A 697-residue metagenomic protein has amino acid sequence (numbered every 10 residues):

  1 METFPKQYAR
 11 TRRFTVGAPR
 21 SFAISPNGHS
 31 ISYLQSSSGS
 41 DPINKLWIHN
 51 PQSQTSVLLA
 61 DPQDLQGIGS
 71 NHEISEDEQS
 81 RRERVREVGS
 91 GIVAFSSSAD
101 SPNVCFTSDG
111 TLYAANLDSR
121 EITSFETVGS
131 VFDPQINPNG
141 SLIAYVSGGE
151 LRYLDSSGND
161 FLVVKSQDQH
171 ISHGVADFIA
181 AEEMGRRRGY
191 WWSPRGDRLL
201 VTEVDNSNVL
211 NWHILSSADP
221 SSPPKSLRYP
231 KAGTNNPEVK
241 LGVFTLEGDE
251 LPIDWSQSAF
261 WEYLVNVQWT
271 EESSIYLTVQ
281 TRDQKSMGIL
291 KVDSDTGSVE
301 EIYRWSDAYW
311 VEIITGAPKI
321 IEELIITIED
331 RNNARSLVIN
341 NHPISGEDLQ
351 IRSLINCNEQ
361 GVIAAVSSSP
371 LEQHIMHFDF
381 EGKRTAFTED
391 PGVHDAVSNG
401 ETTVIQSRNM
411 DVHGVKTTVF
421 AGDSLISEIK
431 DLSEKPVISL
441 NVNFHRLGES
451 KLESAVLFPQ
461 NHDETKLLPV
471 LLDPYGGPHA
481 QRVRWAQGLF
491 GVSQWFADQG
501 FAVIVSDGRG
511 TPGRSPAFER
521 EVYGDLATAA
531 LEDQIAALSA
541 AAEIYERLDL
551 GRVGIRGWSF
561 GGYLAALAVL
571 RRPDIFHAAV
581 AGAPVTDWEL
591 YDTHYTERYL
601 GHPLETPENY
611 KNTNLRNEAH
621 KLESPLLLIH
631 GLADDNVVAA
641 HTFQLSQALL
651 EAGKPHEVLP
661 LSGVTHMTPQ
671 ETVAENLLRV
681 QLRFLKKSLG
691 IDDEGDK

Functional and structural regions predicted by a protein language model:
M1-A386, P391-G392, T402, L689-G695: Beta-propeller folds
S21, L210, V393, V397-K697: Serine-hydrolase catalytic core recognition
